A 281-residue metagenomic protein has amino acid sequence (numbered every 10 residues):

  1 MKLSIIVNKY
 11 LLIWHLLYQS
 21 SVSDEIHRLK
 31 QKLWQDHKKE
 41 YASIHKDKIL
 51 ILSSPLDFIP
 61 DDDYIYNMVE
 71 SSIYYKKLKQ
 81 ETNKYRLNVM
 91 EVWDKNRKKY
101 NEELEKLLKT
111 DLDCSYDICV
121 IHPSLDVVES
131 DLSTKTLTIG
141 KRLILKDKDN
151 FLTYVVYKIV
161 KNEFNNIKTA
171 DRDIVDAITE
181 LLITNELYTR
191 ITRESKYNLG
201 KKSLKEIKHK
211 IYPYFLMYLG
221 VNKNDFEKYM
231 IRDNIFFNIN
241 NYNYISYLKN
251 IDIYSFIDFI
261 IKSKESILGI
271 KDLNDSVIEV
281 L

Functional and structural regions predicted by a protein language model:
M1-H37, A170-Y229: Post-HExxH zinc-binding segment in Zn-dependent metallohydrolases
M1-K79, K84, N88: N-terminal low-structure segments adjacent to metalloprotease catalytic domains across cellular compartments
E25, L29, N88, V92 (+6 more regions): Charge-rich, solvent-exposed alpha-helical interaction surfaces
I73-S133, R190-K196: Auxiliary, metal-adjacent structural segments of Zn-dependent hydrolase domains
L125-V127, L143-K146: Short acidic, S/G/P-rich loop/turn micro-motifs used as interaction or catalytic elements
T136-L145, F164-D173: Short helix/strand-bridging catalytic loops that position acidic/His residues to coordinate divalent metals and engage
N150-T169, E180: Active-site recognition of the HExxH zinc-binding catalytic motif
E206-L281: Pan-zinc metallopeptidase signature
